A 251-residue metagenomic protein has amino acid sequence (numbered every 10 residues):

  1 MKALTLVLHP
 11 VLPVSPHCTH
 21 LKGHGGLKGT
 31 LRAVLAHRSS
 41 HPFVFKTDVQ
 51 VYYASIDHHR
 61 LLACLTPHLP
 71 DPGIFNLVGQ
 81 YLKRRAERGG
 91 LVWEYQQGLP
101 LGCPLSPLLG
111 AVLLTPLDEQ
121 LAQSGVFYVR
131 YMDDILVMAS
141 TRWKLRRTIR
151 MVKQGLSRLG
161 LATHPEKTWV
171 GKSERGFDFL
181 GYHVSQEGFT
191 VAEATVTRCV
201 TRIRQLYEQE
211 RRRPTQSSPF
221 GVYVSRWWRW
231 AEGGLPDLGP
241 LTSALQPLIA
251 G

Functional and structural regions predicted by a protein language model:
M1: "…together with the soluble PPM/PP2C metallo-phosphatase catalytic core" -> "…together with the soluble PPM/PP2C
P10-V14: Charged boundary/loop elements
C18-T19: A gly/proline- and charged-residue-enriched helix-loop-helix capping module
K22-T30: Long, hydrophobic, well-ordered secondary-structure blocks that form the structural core and pocket-lining surfaces
L31, L35-M132, L136-E174, S217-W227 (+2 more regions): Conserved polymerase palm-domain catalytic core
L180-G251: Active-site and adjacent loop segments of nucleotide-processing enzymes that use two-metal-ion phosphate chemistry
